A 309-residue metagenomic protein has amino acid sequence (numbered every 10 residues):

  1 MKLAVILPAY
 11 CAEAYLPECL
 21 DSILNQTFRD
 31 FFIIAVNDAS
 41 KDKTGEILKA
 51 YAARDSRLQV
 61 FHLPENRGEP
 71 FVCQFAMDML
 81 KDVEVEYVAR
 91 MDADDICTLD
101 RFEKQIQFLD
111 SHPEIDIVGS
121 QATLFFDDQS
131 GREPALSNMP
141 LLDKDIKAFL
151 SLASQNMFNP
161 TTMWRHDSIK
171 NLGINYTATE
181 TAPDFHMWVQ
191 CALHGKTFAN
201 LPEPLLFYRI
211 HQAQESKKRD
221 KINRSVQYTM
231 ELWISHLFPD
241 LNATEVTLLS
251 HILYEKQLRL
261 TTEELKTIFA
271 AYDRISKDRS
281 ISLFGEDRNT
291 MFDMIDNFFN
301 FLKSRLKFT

Functional and structural regions predicted by a protein language model:
K2-L3, L24-A35, K43, D55-Q59: Short loop->beta transition adjacent to catalytic acidic/histidine clusters or analogous donor-positioning motifs
A12-N25: Short, well-formed alpha-helical segments that are part of the catalytic scaffolds of diverse glycosyltransferases
Y15-P17, D42-A50, I96, D100: Acidic helix N-cap motif at the loop->helix transition within catalytic regions of sugar-transfer enzymes
N37-E46, E65, D92: A conserved acidic beta->alpha catalytic loop
L63-V83, V88, K104: Glycine-rich, basic loop-to-helix element that forms the pyrophosphate-binding segment of sugar-nucleotide handling
D100-P134: Conserved donor NDP-sugar-binding/catalytic core segment of glycosyltransferases
S120, P140-L232, D240-L248: Conserved nucleotide-sugar donor-binding catalytic segment
L193, F198, I210-T309: C-terminal subregions of glycosyltransferases and related glycan-biosynthesis enzymes
